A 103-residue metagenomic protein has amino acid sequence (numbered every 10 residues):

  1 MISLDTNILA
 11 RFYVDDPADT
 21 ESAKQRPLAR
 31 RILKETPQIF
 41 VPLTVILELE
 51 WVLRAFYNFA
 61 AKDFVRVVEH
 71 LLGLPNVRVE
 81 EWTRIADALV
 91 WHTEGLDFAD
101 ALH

Functional and structural regions predicted by a protein language model:
M1-V41, F56-K62: Short, well-structured N-terminal submotif of metal-dependent ribonuclease cores
D5-N7, E48, D100: Acidic active-site catalytic centers that drive phospho-/nucleotidyl reactions and related ester hydrolyses
F12, D16, L71-L74, R78: A short secondary-structure junction motif
V14, R30, L72, A86-L89: Regular secondary-structure segments
R26, E48-N76: Active-site-proximal, substrate-binding regions of enzyme catalytic domains and RNA-binding/basic surfaces
T36, F40, R54, P75 (+1 more regions): Short, flexible active-site loop motifs that bind/organize anionic cofactors or intermediates
P42-I46: Short beta-strand segments at enzyme active-site cores
L74-H103: Active-site neighborhoods of divalent-metal-dependent phosphate/nucleic-acid chemistry enzymes
